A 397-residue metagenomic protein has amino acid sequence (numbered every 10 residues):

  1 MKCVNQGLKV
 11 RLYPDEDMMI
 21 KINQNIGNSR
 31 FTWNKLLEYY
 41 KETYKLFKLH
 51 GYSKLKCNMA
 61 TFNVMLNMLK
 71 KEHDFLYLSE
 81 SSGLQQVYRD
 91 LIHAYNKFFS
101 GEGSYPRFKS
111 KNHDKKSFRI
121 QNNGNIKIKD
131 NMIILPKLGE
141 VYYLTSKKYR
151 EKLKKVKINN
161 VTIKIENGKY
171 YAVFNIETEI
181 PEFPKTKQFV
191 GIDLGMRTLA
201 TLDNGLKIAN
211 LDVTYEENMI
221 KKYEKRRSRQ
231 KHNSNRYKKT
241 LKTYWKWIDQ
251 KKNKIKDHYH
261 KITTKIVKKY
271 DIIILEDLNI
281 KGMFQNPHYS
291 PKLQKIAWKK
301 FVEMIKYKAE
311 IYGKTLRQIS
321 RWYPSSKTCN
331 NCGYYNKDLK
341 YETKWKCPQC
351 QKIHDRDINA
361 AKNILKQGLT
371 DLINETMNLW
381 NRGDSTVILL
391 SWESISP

Functional and structural regions predicted by a protein language model:
M1, N5, P291-K292, K299-P397: Positively charged, low-complexity nucleic-acid-binding target-recognition regions
M1-L84: Gly/serine-rich nucleotide phosphate-binding loop at the start of the catalytic core of nucleotide/ADP-ribose-handling
T43-H73, K157-N160, E166-V190, L194-V302 (+1 more regions): Substrate-contacting helices/loops that form the catalytic groove of nucleic-acid and nucleotide-polymer processing
C57-E166, K295: Acidic carboxylate diad motif detector
D90, A94-K97, Y223-R226, I262-K265 (+4 more regions): Generic, well-ordered alpha-helical scaffold segments in large soluble proteins
N125-I126, D130-P136, T198-L202, T343-K346: Short polybasic amphipathic segments
K129, E166-N167, D203-L206, C332 (+1 more regions): Short acidic-glycine loop/turn motifs at beta-strand connectors
